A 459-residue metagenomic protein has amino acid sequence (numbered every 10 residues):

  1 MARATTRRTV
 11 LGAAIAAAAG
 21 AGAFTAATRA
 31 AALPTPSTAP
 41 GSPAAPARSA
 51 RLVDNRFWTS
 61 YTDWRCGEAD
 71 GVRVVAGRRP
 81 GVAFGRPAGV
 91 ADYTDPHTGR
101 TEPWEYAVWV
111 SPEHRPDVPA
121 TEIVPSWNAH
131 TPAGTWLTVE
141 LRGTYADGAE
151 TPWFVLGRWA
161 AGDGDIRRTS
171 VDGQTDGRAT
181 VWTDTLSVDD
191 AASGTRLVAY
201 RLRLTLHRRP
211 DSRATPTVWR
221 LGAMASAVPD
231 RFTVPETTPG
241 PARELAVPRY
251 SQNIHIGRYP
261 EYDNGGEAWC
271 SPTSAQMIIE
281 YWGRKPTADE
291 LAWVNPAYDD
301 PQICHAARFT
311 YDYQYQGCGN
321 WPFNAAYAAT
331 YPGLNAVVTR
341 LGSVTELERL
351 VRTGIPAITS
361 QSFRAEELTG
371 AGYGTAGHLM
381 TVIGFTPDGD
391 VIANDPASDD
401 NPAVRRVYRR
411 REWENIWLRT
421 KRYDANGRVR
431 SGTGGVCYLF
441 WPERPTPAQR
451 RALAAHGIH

Functional and structural regions predicted by a protein language model:
M1-T5, A18: Secretory targeting signals
T9-A30: N-terminal export signals
F24-S49, S170, Q174-T175: N-terminal low-complexity, Pro/Thr-rich disordered segments that flank secretion/membrane-targeting signals
T25, A30-P34, T205-G317, G457-H459: Active-site-adjacent structural segments surrounding the nucleophilic cysteine of cysteine proteases and isopeptidases
T25-A27, E102, S111, P296-H459: Conserved active-site-adjacent core of cysteine acyl-enzyme catalytic domains
S49-E102, A107, R115-V118, G134 (+8 more regions): Noncatalytic regulatory segments and standalone regulatory/sensor domains
P119-T131: A short beta-strand element within beta-rich, extracytoplasmic domains of secreted/secretory-pathway proteins
V124-S126, R201-T205, S360, T381-I383: Residues within well-ordered beta-strands of beta-sheet-rich folds
